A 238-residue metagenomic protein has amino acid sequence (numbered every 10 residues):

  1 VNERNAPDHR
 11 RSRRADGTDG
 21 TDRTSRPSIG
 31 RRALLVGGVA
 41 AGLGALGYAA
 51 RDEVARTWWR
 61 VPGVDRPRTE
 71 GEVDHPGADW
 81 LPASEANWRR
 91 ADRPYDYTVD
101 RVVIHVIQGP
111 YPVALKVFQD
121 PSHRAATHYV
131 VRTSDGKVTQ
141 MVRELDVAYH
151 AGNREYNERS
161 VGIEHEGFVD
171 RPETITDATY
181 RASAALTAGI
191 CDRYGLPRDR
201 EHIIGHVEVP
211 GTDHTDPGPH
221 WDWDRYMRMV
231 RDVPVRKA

Functional and structural regions predicted by a protein language model:
N2-E3, D8-R11, T24-G30, G47-P82 (+2 more regions): Basic/polar, cationic surfaces and motifs that engage anionic cell-wall and phosphate/carboxylate ligands
N2-G152: N-terminal catalytic cores of peptidoglycan-degrading enzymes
D96, P121, A151-E155, R171-A182: Extracytoplasmic/periplasmic, Sec-exported soluble proteins
I107, E166-F168: Short strand-loop junctions, especially beta-strand C-caps/beta-turns that link beta-sheets to coils or alpha-helices
V130-V131, M141, H165, T187-I190: Long, contiguous hydrophobic alpha-helical segments, chiefly transmembrane helices and signal peptides
R154-H165: Short coil-to-beta-strand
